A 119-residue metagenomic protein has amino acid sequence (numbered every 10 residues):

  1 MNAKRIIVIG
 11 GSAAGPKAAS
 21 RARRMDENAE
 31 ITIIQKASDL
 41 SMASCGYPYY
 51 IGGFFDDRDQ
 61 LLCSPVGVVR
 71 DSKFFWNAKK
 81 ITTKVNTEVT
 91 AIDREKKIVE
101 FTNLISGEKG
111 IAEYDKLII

Functional and structural regions predicted by a protein language model:
M1-I7, V69, K73-I119: FAD-binding core/adjacent interface of flavoenzyme oxidoreductases
N2-K84: Beta1-alpha1 glycine-rich phosphate/pyrophosphate-binding loop at the start of Rossmann-like nucleotide-binding domains
